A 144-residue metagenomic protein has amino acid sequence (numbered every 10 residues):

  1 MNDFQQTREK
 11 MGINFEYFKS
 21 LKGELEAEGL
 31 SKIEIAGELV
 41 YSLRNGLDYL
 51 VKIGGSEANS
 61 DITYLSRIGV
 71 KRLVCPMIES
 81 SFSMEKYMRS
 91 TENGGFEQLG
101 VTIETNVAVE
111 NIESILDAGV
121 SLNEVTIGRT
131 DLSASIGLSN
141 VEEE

Functional and structural regions predicted by a protein language model:
M1-S66: Conserved N-terminal beta1-alpha1 strand-loop-helix module at the mouth
E9-I13, C75-S80: An N-terminal domain-start capping segment
E16-K19, R67-R72, E92-F96, G119-E124: Glycine-enriched alpha-helix->loop->beta-strand junction motifs that scaffold or abut catalytic
K19-G23, Y49-I53, L73-C75, L99-E104 (+1 more regions): Hydrophobic faces of well-ordered beta-strands that scaffold small-molecule active sites in alpha/beta enzyme cores
A27-S42, G55-I62, M77-E97, A108-N111 (+1 more regions): Active-site-adjacent beta->alpha loops and helix N-cap segments on the catalytic face of soluble alpha/beta enzymes
S66, E79, L116-D117: Alpha-helix boundary recognition
V107-S121: Short amphipathic alpha-helices and their capping/turn segments at secondary-structure boundaries
N123, R129-D131, S135: Conserved mixed alpha/beta catalytic, RNA-binding, or beta-rich assembly cores of soluble enzyme, regulatory
